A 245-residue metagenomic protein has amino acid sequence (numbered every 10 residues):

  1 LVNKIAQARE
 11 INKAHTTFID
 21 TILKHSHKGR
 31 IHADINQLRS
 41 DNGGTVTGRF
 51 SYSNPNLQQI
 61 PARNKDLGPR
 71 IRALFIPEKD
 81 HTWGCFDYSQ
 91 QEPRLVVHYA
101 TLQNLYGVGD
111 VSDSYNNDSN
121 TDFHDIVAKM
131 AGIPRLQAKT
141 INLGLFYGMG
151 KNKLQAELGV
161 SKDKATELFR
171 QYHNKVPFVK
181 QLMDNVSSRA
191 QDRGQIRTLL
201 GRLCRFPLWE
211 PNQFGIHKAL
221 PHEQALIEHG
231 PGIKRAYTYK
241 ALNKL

Functional and structural regions predicted by a protein language model:
L1-L245: Conserved catalytic core of nucleotide polymerization and phosphodiester-bond processing enzymes
